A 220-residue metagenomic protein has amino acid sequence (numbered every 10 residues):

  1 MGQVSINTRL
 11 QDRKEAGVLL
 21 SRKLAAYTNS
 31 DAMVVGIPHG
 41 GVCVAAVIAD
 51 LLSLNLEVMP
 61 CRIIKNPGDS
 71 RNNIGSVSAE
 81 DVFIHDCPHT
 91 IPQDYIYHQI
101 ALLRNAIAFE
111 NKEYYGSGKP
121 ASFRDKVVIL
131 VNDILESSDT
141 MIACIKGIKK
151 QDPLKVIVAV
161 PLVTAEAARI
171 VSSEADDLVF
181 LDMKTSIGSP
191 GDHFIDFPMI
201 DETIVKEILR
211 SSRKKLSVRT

Functional and structural regions predicted by a protein language model:
M1-T220: PRPP-associated nucleotide enzymes
